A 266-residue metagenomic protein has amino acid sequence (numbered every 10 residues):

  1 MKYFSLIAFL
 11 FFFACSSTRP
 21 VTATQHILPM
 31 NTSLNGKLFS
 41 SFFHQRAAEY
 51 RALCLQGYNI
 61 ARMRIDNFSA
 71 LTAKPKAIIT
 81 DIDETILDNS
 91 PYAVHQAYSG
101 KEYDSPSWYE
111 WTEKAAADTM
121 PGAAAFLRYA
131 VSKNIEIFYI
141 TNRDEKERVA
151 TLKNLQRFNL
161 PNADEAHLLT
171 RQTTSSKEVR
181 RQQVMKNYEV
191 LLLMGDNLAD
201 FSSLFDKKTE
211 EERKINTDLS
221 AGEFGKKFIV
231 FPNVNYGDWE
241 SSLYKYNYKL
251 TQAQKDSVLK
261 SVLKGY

Functional and structural regions predicted by a protein language model:
F4-F12: Sec-dependent N-terminal signal peptides
C15-T80, K245-Y266: Non-catalytic pre-domain segments flanking phosphatase-related domains
S33, K37, A48-L55, N59 (+3 more regions): Soluble non-cytosolic domains of exported or imported proteins
S69-A77, I137-N142, H167: Surface-exposed patches in mature extracellular/periplasmic domains of secreted proteins
L71-P75, I86-A117, S132: Active-site neighborhood of HAD-like aspartate-dependent phosphohydrolases
K76-I86, E145-E147: Acidic helix-start/capping segments at beta-turn-to-alpha-helix junctions
Y109-F138, E145: Short, acidic loop-to-helix structural element flanking the phosphoryl-transfer center in phosphate-processing enzymes
D144, R148-Y266: C-terminal cap/substrate-recognition subdomain and adjoining C-terminal extension of metal-dependent phosphatase-like
